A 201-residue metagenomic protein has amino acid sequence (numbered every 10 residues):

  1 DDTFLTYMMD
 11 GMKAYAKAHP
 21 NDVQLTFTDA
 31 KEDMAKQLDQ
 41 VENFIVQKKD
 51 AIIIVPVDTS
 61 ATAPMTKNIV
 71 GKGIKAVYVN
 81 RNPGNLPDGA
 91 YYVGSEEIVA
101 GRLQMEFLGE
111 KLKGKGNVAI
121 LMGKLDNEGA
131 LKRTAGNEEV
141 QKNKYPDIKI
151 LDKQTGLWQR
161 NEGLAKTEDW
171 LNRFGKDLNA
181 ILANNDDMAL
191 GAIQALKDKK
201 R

Functional and structural regions predicted by a protein language model:
D1-R201: A residue-level marker of the well-folded mature domains of exported/periplasmic proteins
